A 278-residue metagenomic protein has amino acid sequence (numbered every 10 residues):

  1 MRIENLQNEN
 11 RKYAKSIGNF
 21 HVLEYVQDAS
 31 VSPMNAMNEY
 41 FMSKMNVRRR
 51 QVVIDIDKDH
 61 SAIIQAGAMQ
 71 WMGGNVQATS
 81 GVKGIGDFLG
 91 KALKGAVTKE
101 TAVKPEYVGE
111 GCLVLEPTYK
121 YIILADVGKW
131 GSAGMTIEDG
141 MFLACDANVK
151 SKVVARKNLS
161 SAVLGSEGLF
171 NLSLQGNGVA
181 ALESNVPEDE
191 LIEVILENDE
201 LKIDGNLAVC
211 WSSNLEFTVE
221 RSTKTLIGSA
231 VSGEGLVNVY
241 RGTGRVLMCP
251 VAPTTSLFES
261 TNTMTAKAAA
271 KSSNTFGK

Functional and structural regions predicted by a protein language model:
M1-K278: Composition-driven recognition of glycine/serine/threonine/acidic- and proline-rich low-complexity segments and repeats
